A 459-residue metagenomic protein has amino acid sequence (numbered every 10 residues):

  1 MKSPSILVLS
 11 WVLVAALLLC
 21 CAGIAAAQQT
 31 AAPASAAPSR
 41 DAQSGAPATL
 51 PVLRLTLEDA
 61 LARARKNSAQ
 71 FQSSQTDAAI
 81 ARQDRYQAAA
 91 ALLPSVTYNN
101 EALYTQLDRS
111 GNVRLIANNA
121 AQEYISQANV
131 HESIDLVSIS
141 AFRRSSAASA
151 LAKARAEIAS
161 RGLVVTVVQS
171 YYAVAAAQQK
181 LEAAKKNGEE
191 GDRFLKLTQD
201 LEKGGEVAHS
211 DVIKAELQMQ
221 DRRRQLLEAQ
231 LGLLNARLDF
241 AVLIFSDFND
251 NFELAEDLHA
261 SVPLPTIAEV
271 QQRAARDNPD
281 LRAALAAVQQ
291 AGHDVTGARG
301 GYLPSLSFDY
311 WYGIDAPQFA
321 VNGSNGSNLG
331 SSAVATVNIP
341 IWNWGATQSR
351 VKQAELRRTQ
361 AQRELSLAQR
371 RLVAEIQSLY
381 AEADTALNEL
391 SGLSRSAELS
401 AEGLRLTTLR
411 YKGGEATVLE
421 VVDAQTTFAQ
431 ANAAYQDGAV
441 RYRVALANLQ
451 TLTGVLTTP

Functional and structural regions predicted by a protein language model:
K2, L13-L19, A26-S35, T49 (+2 more regions): Acidic, low-complexity, intrinsically disordered peripheral segments
K2-S3, G162-A275, E382, A386 (+3 more regions): Periplasmic alpha-helical coiled-coil/stalk elements that build and connect Gram-negative outer-membrane
A27-E101, L107, L254-Q289, P340-I341 (+3 more regions): Bacterial Sec-pathway N-terminal export signals of envelope proteins
A42-L53, N99-I134, E253-I267, T296 (+2 more regions): Small/polar, glycine/serine/threonine/aspartate-rich low-complexity segments that form flexible
A62-Q72, A79-S95, A128-R144, A154-R161 (+7 more regions): A glycine-/polar-enriched beta->alpha junction
A90, D221-F248, A397-V455: Short segments within alpha-helical structural elements
E123-I125, Q169, K214, G330-S332 (+1 more regions): Transmembrane beta-barrel architecture of outer-membrane proteins
